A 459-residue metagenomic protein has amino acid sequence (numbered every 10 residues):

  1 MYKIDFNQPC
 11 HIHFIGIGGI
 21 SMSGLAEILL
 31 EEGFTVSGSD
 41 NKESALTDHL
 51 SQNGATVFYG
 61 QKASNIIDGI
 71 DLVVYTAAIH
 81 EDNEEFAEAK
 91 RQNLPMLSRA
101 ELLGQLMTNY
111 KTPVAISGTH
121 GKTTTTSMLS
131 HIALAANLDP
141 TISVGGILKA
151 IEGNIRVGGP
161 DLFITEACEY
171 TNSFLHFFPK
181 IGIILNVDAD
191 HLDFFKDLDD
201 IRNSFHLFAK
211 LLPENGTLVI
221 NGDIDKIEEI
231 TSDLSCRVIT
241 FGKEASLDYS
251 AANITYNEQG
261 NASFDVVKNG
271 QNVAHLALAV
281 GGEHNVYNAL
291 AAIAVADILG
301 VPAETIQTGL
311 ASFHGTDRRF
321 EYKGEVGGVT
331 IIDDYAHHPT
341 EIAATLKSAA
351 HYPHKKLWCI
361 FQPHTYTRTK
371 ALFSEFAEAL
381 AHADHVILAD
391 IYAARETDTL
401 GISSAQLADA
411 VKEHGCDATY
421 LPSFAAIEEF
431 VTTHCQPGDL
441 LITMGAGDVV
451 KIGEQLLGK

Functional and structural regions predicted by a protein language model:
M1-A115, M128-S130, S246-S250, H275 (+3 more regions): Short, basic phosphate-binding NTP loop
Y2-H13, S21, L25-E32, Y110 (+3 more regions): Nucleotide phosphate-binding/pyrophosphate-handling subdomain across enzymes that bind or process nucleotide phosphates
D5, I28-F34, S51, N65-I66 (+5 more regions): Phosphate-binding loop of NTP-binding sites
I12-F14, V73, V114, P140 (+3 more regions): Conserved hydrophobic helix-helix packing surfaces used for dimerization/oligomerization
F34-N41, L218-G222, C359-Q362, H382-A393: Short internal beta-strands
S39-D40, F58-Q61, L97-G104, S143-G146 (+4 more regions): Beta-strand->loop->alpha-helix junctions that form or flank phosphate-binding loops in nucleotide-handling enzymes
G260, A377-P437: C-terminal helical cap/extension that packs against the catalytic core of soluble nucleotide-cofactor enzymes
A426-L457: A glycine-rich beta-strand to alpha-helix segment that forms a phosphate/ribose-binding loop at ligand/cofactor sites
